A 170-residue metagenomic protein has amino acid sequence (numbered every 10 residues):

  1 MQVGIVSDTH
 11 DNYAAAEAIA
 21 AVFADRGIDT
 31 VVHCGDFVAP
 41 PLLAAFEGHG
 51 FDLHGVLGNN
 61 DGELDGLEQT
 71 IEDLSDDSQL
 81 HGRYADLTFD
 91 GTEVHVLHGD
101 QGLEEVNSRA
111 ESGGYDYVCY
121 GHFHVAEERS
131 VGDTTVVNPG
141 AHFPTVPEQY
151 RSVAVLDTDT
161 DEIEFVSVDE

Functional and structural regions predicted by a protein language model:
M1-A45, D73-D76: N-terminal active-site segment of His-dependent metallophosphoesterases
V6-S7, V31-D36, H54-N59, V96-H98 (+2 more regions): Active-site neighborhood of phospho(di)ester-bond hydrolases with catalytic His/Asp-centered motifs
H10-A14, V38-P41, N60-G66, Q101-V106 (+2 more regions): Active-site environment of divalent metal-dependent phosphoester hydrolases
A44-G48, A110, E127-D133: Short loop/helix-cap segments at secondary-structure boundaries that form the rim of catalytic
G50-D100: Helix-adjacent hinge/juxtasegments
L80-D90, G113, S130-E170: Binuclear metal-dependent phosphoesterase catalytic core
Y84-H122: Internal catalytic-core helix/loop-beta-alpha segment that presents or stabilizes conserved functional determinants
